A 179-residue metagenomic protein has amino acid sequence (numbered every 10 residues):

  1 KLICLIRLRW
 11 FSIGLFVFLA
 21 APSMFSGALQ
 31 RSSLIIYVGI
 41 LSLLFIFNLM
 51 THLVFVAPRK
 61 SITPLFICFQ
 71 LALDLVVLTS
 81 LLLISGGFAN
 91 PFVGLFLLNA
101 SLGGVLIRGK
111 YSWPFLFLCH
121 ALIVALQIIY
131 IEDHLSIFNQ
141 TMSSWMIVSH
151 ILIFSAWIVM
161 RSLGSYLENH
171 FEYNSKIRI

Functional and structural regions predicted by a protein language model:
K1-F11: N-terminal membrane topogenic signal
S12-V17, A72-V77: Core segments of transmembrane alpha-helices that mediate helix-helix packing or line hydrophobic substrate/ligand
F18-L41, P58-I67, G86, L106-N169: Alpha-helical transmembrane segments and their interfaces in multipass membrane proteins
L41-I46, A72-V76, P91-N99, I147-I151: Membrane-embedded alpha-helical segments of multi-pass membrane proteins, especially the transmembrane helices
L43-K60: Canonical alpha-helical transmembrane segments
V76-G87, G94-S112: Generic transmembrane alpha-helix motif of multi-pass integral membrane proteins
S165-I179: Cytosolic signal-transmission helices at domain junctions
